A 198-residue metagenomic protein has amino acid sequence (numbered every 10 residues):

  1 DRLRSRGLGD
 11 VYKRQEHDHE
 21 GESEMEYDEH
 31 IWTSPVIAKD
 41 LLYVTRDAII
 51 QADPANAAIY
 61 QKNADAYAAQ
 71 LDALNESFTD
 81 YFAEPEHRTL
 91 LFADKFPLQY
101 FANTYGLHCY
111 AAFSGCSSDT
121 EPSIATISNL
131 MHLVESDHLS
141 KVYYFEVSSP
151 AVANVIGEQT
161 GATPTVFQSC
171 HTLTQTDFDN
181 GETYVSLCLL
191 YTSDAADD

Functional and structural regions predicted by a protein language model:
D1-Y12, D194-D198: Single conserved hydrophobic/aromatic residue that forms the stacking wall/gate of nucleotide- or nucleobase-binding
G7, Y105-H108, Q159-A162: Short, structured coil segments at secondary-structure junctions
K13-L90, T172-A195: Extracytoplasmic substrate-binding proteins
L90-P97: Short periplasmic/luminal acceptor-recognition loop of GT-C membrane glycosyltransferases, typified by
N103-L130, Q168-N180: Alpha-helical, coiled-coil/dimerization segments enriched in small aliphatic residues
S128-A195: Structured C-terminal subdomain patch of bacterial secreted/periplasmic proteins
